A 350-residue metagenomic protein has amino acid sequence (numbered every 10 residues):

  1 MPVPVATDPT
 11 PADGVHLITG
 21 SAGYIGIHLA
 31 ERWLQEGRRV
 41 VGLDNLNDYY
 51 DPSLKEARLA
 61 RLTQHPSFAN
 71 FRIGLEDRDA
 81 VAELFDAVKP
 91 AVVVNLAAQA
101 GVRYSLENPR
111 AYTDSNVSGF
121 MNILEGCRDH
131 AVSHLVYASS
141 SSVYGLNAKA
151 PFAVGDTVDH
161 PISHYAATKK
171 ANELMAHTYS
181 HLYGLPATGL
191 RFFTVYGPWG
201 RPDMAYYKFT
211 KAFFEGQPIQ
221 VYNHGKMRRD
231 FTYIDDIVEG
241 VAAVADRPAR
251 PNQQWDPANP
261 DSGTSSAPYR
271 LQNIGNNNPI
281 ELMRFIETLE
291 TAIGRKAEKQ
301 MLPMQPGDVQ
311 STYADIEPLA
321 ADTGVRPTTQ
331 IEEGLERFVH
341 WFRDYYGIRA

Functional and structural regions predicted by a protein language model:
M1-V195, A245, I280, A292 (+4 more regions): N-terminal Rossmann-like NAD(P)+-binding domain of SDR-like oxidoreductases, especially those catalyzing
V3-P4, D8, V15, L29 (+2 more regions): C-terminal substrate-binding subdomain of Rossmann-fold SDR/epimerase-dehydratase oxidoreductases
H28, S53-A57, E83, E107 (+4 more regions): Generic recognition of short, well-ordered alpha-helical segments
D44, D77, Y112, N122 (+7 more regions): Acidic side chains
Y49-Y50, G197-W199, T288, V309: A generic structural signal for short coil/turn motifs at secondary-structure boundaries
A80, A111, S118, T157 (+5 more regions): Residue-level recognition of oxygen-bearing side chains
L106, A176-H177, P198, E215 (+1 more regions): Enrichment for repetitive, rod-forming helical segments
